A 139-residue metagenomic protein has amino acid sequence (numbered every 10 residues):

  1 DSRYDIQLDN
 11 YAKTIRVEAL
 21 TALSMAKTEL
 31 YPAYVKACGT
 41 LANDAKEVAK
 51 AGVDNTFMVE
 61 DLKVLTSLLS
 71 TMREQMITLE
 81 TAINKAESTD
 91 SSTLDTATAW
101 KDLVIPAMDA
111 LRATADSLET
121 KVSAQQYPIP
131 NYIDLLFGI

Functional and structural regions predicted by a protein language model:
D1-I139: C-terminal amphipathic alpha-helical interaction region
